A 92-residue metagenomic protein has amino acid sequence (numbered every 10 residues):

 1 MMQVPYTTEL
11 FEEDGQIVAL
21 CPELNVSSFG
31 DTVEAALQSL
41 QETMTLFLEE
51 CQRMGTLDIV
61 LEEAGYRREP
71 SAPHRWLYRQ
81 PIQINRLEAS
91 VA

Functional and structural regions predicted by a protein language model:
M1-P5, E34, Q38-A92: Short, charged, surface-exposed hinge/linker loops at domain edges that act as mobile lids or interdomain connectors
V4-C21: Short aromatic-glycine-(Arg/Gly/Cys) micro-motifs in beta-strand/loop hairpins
E12, E23, I84-R86: Non-catalytic surface loops within mature trypsin-like serine protease
C21, G30, L40: Short, flexible helix/strand-to-coil boundary loops that buttress conserved ligand/catalytic motifs in alpha/beta
L24-E34: A short, exposed loop/beta-hairpin motif centered on an aromatic-Gly-Thr core
